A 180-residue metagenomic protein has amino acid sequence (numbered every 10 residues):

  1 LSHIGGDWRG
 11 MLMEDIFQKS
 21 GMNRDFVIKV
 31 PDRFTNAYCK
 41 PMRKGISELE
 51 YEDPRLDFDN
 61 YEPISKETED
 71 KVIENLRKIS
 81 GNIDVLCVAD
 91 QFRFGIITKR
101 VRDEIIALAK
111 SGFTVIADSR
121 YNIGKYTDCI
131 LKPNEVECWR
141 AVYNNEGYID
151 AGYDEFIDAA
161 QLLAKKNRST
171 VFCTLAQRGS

Functional and structural regions predicted by a protein language model:
L1-S180: Ribokinase/PfkB-type carbohydrate-kinase core domain
